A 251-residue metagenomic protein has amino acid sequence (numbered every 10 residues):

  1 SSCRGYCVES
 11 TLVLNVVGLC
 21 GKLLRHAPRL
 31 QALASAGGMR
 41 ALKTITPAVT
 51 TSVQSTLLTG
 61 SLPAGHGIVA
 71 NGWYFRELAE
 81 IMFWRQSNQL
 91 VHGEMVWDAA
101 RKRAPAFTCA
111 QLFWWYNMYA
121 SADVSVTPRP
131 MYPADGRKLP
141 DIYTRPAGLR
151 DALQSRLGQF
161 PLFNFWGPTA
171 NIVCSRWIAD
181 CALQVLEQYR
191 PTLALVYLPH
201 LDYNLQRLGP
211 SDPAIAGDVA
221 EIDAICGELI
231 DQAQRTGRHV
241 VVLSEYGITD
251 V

Functional and structural regions predicted by a protein language model:
S1-V8: Short, Lys/Arg-enriched N-terminal segments with co-localized hydrophobic residues within the first ~10-30 amino acids
L12-V16, R29, A220-V251: Metal-dependent active-site segment of extracytoplasmic phospho-/sulfohydrolases and closely related
L12-V16, S35-A41, V49-V53, G72-R85: Glycine-/proline-rich flexible loop or hinge segments
K22, D202-N204, T249-D250: Active-site environment of divalent metal-dependent phosphoester hydrolases
K22-G65, T108-A110: Short, structured active-site-proximal loop/turn typified by the sulfatase FGly-forming signature C/S-X-P-X-R
K43-T46, Q111-N117, G237-H239, S244-Y246: Acidic carboxylate-rich catalytic motifs and surrounding loops in phosphoryl-/glycosyl-chemistry enzymes
S61-G209: His/Asp/Glu-rich, glycine-adjacent segments that coordinate divalent cations and/or stabilize oxyanion chemistry on
L208-D223: Active-site-proximal segments of metal-dependent phosphoesterases and phosphodiesterases across multiple
